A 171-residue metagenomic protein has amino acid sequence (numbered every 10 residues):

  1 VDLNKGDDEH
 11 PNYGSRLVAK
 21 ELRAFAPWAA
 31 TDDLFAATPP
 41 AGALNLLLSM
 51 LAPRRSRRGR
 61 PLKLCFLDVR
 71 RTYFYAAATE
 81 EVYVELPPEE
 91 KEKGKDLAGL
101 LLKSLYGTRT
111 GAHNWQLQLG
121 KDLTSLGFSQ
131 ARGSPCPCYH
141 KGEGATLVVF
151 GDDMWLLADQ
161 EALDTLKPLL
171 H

Functional and structural regions predicted by a protein language model:
V1-H171: Long, low-complexity, charge-biased intrinsically disordered regions
